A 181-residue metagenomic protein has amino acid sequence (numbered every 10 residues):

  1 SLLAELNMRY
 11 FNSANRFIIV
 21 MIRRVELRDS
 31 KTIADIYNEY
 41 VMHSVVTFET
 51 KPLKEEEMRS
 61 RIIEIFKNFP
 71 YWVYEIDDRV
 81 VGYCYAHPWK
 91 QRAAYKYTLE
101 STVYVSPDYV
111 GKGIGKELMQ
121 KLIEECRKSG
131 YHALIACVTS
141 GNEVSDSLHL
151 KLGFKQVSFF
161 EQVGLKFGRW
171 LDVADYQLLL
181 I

Functional and structural regions predicted by a protein language model:
M21-D35: A short beta-loop-alpha structural element at the N-terminal edge of CoA-dependent acyl/N-acetyltransferase catalytic
A34, N38-I62: Conserved GNAT-fold acetyl-CoA-binding loop/helix
P52-D108, M119-Q120, L179-L180: Acetyl-CoA-dependent GNAT
R79-G82, V144, W170: Glycine-rich acetyl-CoA-binding "A-motif" of GNAT/NAT acetyltransferases
Y85-P88, I135-V138, L150, K155-D172: Conserved catalytic-core motifs of GNAT/GCN5-like acyltransferases
V105, G111-E125, D146-K151: Conserved acetyl-CoA-binding loop-helix of GNAT-fold acetyltransferases
V110, A136-D146: Conserved beta-strand-loop-alpha-helix junction that forms the acyl-donor binding cleft
C126-V138: Conserved GNAT acetyl-CoA-binding A-motif
